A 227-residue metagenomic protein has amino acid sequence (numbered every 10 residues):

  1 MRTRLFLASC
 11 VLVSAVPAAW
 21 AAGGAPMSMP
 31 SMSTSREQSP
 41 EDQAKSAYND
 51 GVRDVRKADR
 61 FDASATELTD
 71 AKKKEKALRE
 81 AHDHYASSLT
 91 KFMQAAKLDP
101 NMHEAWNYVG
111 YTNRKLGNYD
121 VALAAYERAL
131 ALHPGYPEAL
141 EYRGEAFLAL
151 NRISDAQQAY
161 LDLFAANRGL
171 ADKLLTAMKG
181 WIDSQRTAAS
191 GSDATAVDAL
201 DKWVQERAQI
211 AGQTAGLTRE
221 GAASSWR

Functional and structural regions predicted by a protein language model:
G24-S35, A165-R227: Terminal, low-structured helical/coil segments at or just beyond the last alpha-helical repeat
R56, K115, A149-L150, S184: Register position in tetratricopeptide repeats
A77-T90, K115-R128, N151-A159: Structural signature of tandem alpha-helical TPR/SEL1-like repeats, specifically the intra-repeat loop/turn
Y108, Y142, T176-A177: Canonical tetratricopeptide repeat
